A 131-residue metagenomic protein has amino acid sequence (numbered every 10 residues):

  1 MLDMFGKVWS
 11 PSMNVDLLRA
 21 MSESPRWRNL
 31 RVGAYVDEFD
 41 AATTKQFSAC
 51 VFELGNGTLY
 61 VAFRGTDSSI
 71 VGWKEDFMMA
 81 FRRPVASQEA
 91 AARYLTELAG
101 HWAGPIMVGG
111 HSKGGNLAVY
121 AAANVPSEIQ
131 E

Functional and structural regions predicted by a protein language model:
L2-I106, E128-Q130: A conserved cap/lid and substrate-binding interface adjacent to the catalytic center of lipid-processing enzymes
G109-G114, A118: Gly/Ala-rich beta-loop-alpha elbow adjacent to hydrolase catalytic centers
A118-P126: Short glycine-enriched nucleophile-adjacent loop and the immediately C-terminal alpha-helix near the catalytic center
